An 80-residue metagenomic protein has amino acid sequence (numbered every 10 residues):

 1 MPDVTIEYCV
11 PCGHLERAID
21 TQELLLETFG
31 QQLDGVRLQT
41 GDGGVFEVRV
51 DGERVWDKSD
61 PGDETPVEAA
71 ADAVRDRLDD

Functional and structural regions predicted by a protein language model:
M1-G30, L38: Local sequence-structure signature of Cys/Sec-based thiol-disulfide redox active-site neighborhoods
P11, G41, D60-D63: Short beta->alpha junction loops/turns
D20-T21, G52-E53, D63: Short, glycine/charged-enriched secondary-structure capping and boundary segments
Q31-Q32, D80: Short, well-ordered coil loops that connect the C-terminus of an alpha-helix to the N-terminus of a beta-strand
D34-E47: Short edge beta-strands and adjacent turn/loop segments
F46-W56: A short, hydrophobic beta-strand/beta-hairpin element that forms part of a small beta-sheet core
V55-D80: Non-catalytic, surface beta->alpha helical segment in thiol-disulfide oxidoreductase systems
